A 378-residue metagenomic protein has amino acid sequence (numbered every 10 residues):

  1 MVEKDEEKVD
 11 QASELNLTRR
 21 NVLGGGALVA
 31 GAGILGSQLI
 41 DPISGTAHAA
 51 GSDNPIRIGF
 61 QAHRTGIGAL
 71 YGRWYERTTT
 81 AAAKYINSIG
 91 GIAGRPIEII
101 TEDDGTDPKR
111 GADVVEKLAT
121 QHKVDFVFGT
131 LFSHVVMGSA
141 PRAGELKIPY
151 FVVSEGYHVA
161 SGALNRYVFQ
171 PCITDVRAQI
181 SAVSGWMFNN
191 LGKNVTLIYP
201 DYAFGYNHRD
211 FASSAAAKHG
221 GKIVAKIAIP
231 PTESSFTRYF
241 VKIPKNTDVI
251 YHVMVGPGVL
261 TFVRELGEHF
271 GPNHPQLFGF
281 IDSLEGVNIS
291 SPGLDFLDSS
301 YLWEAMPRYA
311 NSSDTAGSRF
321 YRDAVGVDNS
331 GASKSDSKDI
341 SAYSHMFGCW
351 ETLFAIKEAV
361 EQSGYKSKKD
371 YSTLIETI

Functional and structural regions predicted by a protein language model:
M1-L17: N-terminal secretory signal peptides
A12-N21, A30-S52: N-terminal twin-arginine translocation
T46-F60, I92-P96, F188-L191: Immediate post-signal peptide segment of exported/extracytoplasmic ligand-binding proteins
A50-G51, L70-R77, I89-G162, I229-S234: Beta-alpha junction/loop-to-helix N-cap segments that form part of ligand/metal-binding clefts
G59-T78, E102-K109, L131-F132, P200-G205 (+1 more regions): Extracytoplasmic "Venus flytrap"
V124-I227, H274-L302: Extracytoplasmic ligand/sensor domains, especially the bilobed periplasmic-binding protein
L266-E351, G364: Extracellular/periplasmic periplasmic-binding protein-like sensory domains
L353-I378: Extracellular/periplasmic bilobal clamshell ligand-binding domains
